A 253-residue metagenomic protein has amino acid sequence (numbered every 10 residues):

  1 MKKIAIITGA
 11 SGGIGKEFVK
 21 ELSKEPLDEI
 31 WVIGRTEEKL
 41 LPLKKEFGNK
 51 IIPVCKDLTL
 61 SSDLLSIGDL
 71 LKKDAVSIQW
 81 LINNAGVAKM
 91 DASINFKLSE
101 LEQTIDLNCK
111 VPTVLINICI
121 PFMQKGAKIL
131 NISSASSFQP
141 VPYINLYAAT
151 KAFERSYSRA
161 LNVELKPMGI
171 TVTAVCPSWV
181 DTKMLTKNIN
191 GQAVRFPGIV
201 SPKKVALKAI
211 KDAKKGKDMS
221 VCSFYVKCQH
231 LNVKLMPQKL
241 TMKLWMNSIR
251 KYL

Functional and structural regions predicted by a protein language model:
S11-G12: Conserved glycine-rich cofactor-binding loop
P26-P42: Conserved glycine-rich Rossmann-like NAD(P)H-binding loop of the short-chain dehydrogenase/reductase
N84-K89: Conserved NAD(P)H cofactor-binding loop of Rossmann-fold oxidoreductase domains
A92-S93, K97-I105: Substrate-binding pocket helix/loop in short-chain dehydrogenase/reductase
I116, T150: Active-site helix of classical SDR
S134: Residue(s) in the substrate-gating loop at a strand-loop-helix junction that position the organic substrate next
A174, Q192-H230: C-terminal helical subdomain
